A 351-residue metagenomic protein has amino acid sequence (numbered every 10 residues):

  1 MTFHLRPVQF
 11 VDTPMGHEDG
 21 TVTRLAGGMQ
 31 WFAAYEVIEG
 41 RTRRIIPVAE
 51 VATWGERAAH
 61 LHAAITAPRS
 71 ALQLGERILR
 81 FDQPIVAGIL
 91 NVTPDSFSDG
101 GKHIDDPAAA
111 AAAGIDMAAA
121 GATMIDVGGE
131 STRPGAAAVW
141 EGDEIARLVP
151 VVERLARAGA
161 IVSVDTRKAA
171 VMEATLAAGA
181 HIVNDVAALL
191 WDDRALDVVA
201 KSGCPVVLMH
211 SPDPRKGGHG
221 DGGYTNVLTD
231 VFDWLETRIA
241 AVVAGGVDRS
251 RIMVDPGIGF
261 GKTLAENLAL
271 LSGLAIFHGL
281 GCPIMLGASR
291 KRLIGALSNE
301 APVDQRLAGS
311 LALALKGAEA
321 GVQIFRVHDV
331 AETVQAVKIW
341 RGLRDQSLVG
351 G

Functional and structural regions predicted by a protein language model:
M1-M29, F81, S96-A113, T132-R154 (+6 more regions): Active-site-adjacent loop and "lid" segments of alpha/beta metabolic enzymes
M1-R77: N-terminal accessory interaction module
D82-V86: A short, charged/proline- and glycine-enriched loop that marks the coil->beta-strand transition at the N-terminal
T93: Flexible glycine-/small-residue-enriched beta->alpha junction loops that bind anionic phosphate/pyrophosphate groups
A112-G128, A320: Catalytic domains of carbohydrate-active enzymes, especially glycoside hydrolases
